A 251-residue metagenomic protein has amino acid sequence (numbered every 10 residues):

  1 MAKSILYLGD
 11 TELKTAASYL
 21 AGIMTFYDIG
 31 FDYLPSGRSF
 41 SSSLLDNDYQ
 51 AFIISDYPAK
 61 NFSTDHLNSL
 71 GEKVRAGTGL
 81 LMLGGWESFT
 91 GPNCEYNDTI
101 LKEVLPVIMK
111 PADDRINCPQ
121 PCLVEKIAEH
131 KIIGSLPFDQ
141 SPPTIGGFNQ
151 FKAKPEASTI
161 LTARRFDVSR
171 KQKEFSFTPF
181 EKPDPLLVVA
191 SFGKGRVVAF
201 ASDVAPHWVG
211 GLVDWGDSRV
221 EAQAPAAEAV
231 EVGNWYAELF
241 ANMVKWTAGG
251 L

Functional and structural regions predicted by a protein language model:
M1, M82-K173, P179-F180: An acidic, glycine-rich "communication" segment
M1-I5, K173-L251: Extracellular ligand-binding/catalytic regions of CAZymes and related secreted enzymes and adhesion modules
S4-D10, D48-C94, S191-F200: Short alpha-beta junction capping motif
S4-D28: Short, charged N-terminal beta->alpha structural module
T11-T15, K60-T64, V230-E238: Soluble non-cytosolic domains of exported or imported proteins
K14-A17, T90, V168-K171, A199 (+1 more regions): Short, solvent-exposed loop/turn elements at domain surfaces
A17, A21, L67-G71, D98 (+2 more regions): Extracytoplasmic/secreted envelope proteins and their assembly/folding machinery, especially bacterial periplasmic
T25-L45: A short, well-structured beta->alpha microelement
